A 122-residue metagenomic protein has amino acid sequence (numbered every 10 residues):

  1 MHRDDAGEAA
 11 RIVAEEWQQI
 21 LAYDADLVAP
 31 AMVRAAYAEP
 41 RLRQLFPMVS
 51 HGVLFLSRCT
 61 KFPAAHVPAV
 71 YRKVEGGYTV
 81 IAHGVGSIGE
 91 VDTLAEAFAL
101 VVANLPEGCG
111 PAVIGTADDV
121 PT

Functional and structural regions predicted by a protein language model:
M1-K61, A117-T122: Negatively charged, low-complexity tracts enriched in Asp/Glu with abundant Ser/Thr
D4, R41-R43, Y78-I81, D92: Short, well-ordered helical secondary-structure segments
V53-L54, A69-K73, V80, V102-A103 (+1 more regions): Generic preference for hydrophobic/aromatic residues in regular secondary structure cores
K61-V85: Short aromatic-glycine-(Arg/Gly/Cys) micro-motifs in beta-strand/loop hairpins
I81-D119: Ampiphathic alpha-helical segments that act as solvent-exposed interaction surfaces
